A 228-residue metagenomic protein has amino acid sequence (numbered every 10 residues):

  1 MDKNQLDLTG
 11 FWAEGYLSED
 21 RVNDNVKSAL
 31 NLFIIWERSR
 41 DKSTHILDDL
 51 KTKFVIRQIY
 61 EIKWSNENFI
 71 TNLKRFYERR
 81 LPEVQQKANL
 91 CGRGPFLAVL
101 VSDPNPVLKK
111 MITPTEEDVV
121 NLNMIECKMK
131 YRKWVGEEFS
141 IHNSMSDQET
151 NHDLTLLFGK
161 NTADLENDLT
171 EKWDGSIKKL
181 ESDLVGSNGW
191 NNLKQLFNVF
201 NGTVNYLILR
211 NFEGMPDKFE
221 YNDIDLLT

Functional and structural regions predicted by a protein language model:
M1-L180: Non-catalytic terminal and connector segments of soluble metabolic enzymes
D183-S187: Non-catalytic regulatory/linker segments of enzymes
W190-T228: Active-site nucleotide-donor binding segment shared across nucleotidyl transfer reactions
